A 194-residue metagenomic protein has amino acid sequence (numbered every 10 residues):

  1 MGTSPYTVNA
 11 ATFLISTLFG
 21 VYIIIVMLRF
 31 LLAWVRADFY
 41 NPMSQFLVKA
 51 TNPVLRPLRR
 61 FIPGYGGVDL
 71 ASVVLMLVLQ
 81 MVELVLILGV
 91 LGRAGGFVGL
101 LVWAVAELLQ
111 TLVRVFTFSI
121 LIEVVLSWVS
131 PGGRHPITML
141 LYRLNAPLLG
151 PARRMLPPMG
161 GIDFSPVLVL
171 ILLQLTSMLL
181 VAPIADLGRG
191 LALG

Functional and structural regions predicted by a protein language model:
G2-G194: Selective transmembrane helix interface/packing segments
